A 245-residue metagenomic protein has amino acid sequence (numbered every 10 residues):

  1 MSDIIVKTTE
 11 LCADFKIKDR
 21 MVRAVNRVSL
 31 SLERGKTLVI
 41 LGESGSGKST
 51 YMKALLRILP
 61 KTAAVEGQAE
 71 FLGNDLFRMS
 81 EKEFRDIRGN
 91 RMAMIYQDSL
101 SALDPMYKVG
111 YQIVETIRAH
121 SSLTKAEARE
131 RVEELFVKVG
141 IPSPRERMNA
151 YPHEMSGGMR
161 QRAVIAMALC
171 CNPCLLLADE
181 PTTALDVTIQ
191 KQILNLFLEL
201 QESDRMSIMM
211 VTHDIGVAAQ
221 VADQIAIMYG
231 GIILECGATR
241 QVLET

Functional and structural regions predicted by a protein language model:
A64-D75: Conserved ABC transporter NBD signature motif
D75, E127-E146: Conserved ABC ATPase "signature" region
C170-C174: A short, proline-enriched helix->beta-strand linker immediately N-terminal to the Walker B motif in ABC-type P-loop
A218-Q220: A short, surface-exposed alpha-helical micro-motif characterized by mixed small hydrophobic and charged/polar residues
Q224, C236: Short, glycine/charged-rich "phosphate-handling" switch motifs in NTP-dependent and phosphotransfer domains
